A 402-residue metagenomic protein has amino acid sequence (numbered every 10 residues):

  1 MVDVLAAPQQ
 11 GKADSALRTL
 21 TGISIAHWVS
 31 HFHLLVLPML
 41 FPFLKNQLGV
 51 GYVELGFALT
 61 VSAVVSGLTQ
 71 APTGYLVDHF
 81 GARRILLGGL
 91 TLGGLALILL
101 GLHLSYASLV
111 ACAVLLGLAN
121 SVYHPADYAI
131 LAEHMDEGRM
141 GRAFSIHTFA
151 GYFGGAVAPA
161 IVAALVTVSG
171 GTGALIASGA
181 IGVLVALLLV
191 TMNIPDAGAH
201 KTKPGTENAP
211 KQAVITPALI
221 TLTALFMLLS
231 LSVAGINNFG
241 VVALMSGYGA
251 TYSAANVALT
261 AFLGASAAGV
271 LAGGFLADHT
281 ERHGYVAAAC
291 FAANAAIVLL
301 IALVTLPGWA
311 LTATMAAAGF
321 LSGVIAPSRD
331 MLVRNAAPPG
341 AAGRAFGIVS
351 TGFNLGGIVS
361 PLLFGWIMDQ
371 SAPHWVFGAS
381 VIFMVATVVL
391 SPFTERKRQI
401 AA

Functional and structural regions predicted by a protein language model:
L35, A63-A71, G155-A156, L263-A267 (+2 more regions): Residue-level signature of mid-helix packing/kink "hotspots" within the transmembrane helices of 12-pass Major
L37-P38, A218-L263, A267: Extracytoplasmic gate region of multi-pass secondary transporters
L68-L104: Conserved MFS/SLC helix-loop-helix module at the cytosolic interface between two early adjacent transmembrane helices
T69-G81, V270-R282, M368: Helix-to-loop junctions at the C-terminal end of transmembrane segments in multipass secondary transporters
H79-G89, H279-F291: Cytoplasmic membrane-interface "Motif A"-like loop-to-helix N-cap segments of 12-TM Major Facilitator Superfamily
C112-G151: Cytoplasmic helix-loop-helix junction between adjacent transmembrane helices in 12-TM secondary transporters
H147-I194: Helix-loop-helix hairpin linking two adjacent transmembrane segments in secondary transporters
H283-R329: C-terminal transmembrane helical hairpin of 12-TM major facilitator-type secondary transporters
